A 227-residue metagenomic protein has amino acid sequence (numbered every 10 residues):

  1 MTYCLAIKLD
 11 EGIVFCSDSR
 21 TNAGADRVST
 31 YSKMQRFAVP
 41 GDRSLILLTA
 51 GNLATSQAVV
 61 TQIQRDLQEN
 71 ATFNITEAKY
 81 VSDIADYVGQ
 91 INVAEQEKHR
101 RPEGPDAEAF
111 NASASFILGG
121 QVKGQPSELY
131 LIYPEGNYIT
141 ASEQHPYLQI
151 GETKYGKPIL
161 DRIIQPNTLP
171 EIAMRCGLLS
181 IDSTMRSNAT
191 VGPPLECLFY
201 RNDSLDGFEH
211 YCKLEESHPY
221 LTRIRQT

Functional and structural regions predicted by a protein language model:
C4-G104, A109-A112, I150-T168, R223-T227: Conserved short S/T/G-enriched processing/targeting/catalytic segments and their helical context
I91-K98, D106-Q121, P126-T227: A two-mode feature
